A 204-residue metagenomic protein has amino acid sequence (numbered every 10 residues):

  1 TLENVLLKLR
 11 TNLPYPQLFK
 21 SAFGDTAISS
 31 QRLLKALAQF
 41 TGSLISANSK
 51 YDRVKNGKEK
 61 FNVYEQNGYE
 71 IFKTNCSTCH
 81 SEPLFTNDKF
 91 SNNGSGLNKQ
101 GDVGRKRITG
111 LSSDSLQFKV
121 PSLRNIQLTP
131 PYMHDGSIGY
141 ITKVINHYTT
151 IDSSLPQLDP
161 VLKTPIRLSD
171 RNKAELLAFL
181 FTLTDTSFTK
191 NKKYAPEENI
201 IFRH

Functional and structural regions predicted by a protein language model:
T1-H204: Periplasmic c-type cytochrome electron-transfer domains
